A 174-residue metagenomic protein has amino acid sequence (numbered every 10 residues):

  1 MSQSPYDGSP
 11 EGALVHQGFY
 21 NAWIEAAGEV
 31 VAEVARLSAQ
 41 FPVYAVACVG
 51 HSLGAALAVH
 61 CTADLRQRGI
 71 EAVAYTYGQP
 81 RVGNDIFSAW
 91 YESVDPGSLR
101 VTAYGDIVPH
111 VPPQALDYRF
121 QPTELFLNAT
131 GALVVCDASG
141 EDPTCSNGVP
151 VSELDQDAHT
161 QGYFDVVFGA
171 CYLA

Functional and structural regions predicted by a protein language model:
M1-V49, R66-V73, D95-P96, Y172-A174: A conserved cap/lid and substrate-binding interface adjacent to the catalytic center of lipid-processing enzymes
P5, H16, F41-P42, G131 (+3 more regions): Short, flexible coil/linker elements and helix-boundary hinge sites characteristic of intrinsically disordered
F19, S38, Y91, C145 (+1 more regions): Generic hydrophobic, helix-prone segments enriched in Leu/Val/Ile
A26, V30, V34, F87 (+3 more regions): Generic structural signal of hydrophobic/aromatic residues within well-ordered alpha-helices of folded domains
G50-G54, A58: Gly/Ala-rich beta-loop-alpha elbow adjacent to hydrolase catalytic centers
H60-D64: Active-site signature of alpha/beta-hydrolase-fold catalytic machinery across serine- and Asp/Cys-nucleophile hydrolases
Q67, E71-S152: The feature captures the conserved acid-bearing segment of alpha/beta-hydrolase catalytic domains
D142-A174: C-terminal helix/juxtamembrane-tail motif
